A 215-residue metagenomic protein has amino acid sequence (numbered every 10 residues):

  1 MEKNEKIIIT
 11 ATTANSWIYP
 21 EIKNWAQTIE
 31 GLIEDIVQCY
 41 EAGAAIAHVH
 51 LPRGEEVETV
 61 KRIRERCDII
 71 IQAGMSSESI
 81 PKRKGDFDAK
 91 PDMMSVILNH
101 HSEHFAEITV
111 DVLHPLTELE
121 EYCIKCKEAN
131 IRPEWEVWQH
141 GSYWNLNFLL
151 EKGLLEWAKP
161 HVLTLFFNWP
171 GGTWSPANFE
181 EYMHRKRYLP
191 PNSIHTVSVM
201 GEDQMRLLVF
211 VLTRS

Functional and structural regions predicted by a protein language model:
M1-K3, E34-Q38, I80-K90, N147-G153 (+2 more regions): Short amphipathic alpha-helices and their capping/turn segments at secondary-structure boundaries
E5, G54-S76, E121-C126, Y182-N192: Alpha-helix-loop-beta-strand connector modules within alpha/beta enzyme cores
A11, I33, I46-E55, Q72: Histidine-centered catalytic micro-motifs
A11-E34, M75-I80, E107-L113, T173 (+1 more regions): Active-site mouth loops of central-metabolism enzymes
P20, G43-R62, F167-W169: Glycine-rich, proline-tolerant flexible connector loops at the mouths of alpha/beta enzymes
L32, C39, I63, D86 (+3 more regions): Generic structural signal for hydrophobic
E41-A44, D68, P91, S215: A structural motif
M93-S215: Catalytic alpha/beta core domains of metabolic enzymes, predominantly
